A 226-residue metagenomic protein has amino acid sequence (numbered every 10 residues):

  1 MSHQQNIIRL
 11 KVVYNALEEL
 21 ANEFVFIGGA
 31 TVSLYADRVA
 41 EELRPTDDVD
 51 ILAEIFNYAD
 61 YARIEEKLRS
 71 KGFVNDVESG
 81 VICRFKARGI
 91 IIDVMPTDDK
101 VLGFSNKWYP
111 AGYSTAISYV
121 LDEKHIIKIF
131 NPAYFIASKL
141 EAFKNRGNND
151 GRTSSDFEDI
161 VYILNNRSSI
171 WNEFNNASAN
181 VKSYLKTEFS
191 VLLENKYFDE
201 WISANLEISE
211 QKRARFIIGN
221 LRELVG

Functional and structural regions predicted by a protein language model:
M1-G226: Compositionally biased terminal segments of proteins
